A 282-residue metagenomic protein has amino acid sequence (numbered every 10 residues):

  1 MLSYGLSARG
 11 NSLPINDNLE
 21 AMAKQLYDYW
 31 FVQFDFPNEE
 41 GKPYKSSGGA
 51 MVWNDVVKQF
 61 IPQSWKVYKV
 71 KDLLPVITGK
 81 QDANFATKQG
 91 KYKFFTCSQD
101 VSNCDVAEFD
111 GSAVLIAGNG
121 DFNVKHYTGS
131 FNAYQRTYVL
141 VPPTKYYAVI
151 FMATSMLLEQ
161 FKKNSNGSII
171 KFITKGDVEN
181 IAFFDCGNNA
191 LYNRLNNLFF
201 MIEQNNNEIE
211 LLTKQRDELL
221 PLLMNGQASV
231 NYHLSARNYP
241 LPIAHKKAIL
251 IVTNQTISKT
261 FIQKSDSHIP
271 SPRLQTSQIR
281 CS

Functional and structural regions predicted by a protein language model:
M1-Y29, S46-T96, G187-N231, I262 (+1 more regions): Non-catalytic DNA-recognition/assembly elements of restriction-modification systems
T96-D100, C104-L158, K162-I181: A short beta-sheet element
A236-R237, I243, K247-T260, S265-T276: Positively charged N-terminal leader segments that act as targeting/secretion signals
